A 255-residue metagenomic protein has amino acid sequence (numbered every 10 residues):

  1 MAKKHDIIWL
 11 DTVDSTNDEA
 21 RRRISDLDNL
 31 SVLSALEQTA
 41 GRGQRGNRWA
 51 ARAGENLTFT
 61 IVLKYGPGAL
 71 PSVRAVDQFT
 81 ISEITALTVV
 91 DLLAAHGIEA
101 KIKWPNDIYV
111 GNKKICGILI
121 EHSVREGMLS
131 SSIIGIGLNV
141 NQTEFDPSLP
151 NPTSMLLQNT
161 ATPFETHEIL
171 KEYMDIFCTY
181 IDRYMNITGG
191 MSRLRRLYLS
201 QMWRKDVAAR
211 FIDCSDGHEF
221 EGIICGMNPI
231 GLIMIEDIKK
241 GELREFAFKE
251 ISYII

Functional and structural regions predicted by a protein language model:
M1-I98, C116: N-terminal lobe of the biotin/lipoate ligase/transferase fold
A2, G66-A100, V110-I255: Long, positively charged amphipathic alpha-helical accessory segments at protein N-termini or as interdomain linkers
D107: Conserved active-site carboxylates
